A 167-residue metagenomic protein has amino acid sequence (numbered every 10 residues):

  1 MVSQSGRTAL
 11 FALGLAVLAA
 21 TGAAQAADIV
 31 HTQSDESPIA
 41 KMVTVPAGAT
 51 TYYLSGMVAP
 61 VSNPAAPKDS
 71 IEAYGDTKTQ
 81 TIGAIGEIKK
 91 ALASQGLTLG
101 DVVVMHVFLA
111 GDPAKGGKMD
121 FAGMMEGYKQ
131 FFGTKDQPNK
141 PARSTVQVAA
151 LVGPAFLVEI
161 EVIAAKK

Functional and structural regions predicted by a protein language model:
V2, G6-G86, K90-V104, L109-K167: N-terminal presequence-like segments and the immediate start of the first folded domain
